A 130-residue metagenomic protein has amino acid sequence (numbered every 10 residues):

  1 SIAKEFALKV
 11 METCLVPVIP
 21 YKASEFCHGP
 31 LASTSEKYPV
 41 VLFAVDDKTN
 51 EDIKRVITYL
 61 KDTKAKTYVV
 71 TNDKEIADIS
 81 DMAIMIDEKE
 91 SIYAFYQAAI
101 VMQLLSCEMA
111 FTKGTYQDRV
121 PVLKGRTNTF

Functional and structural regions predicted by a protein language model:
S1-F130: A SIS-like phosphosugar-recognition module
